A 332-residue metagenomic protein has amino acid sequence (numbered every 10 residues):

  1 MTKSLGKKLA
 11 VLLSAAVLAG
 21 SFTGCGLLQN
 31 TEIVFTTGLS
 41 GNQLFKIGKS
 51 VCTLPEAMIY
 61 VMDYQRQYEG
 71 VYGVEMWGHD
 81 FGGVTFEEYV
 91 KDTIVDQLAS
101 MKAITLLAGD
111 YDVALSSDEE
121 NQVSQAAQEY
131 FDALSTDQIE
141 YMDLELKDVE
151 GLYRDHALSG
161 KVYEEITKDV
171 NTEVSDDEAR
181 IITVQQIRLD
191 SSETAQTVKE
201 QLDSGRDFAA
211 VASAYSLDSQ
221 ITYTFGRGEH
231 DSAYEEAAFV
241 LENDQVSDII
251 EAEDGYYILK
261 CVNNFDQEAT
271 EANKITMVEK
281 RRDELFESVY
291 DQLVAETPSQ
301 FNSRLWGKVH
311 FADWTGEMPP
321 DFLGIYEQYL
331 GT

Functional and structural regions predicted by a protein language model:
M1-E88, D92, Q300-T332: Short, low-structural-confidence N-terminal segments
T37-G70, K102-A108, A157-I166, T183-S191 (+3 more regions): FKBP-type peptidyl-prolyl cis-trans isomerase
N42-G48, F81-V95, I104-A114, D143-V149 (+4 more regions): Second-shell loop/turn segments in exported
Y64-T93, G109-E178, S192-E193: Charged, solvent-exposed helices and adjacent loops that form client-binding or oligomerization surfaces
E140-Q186, A214, A233-I275, P319-T332: Proteostasis/folding factors centered on peptidyl-prolyl cis-trans isomerases
V198-E235, N263, Q267-A269: Peptidyl-prolyl cis-trans isomerase
I275, Q292-E296, Q300-S303: Short, secretory-pathway propeptide segments and organelle targeting presequences
